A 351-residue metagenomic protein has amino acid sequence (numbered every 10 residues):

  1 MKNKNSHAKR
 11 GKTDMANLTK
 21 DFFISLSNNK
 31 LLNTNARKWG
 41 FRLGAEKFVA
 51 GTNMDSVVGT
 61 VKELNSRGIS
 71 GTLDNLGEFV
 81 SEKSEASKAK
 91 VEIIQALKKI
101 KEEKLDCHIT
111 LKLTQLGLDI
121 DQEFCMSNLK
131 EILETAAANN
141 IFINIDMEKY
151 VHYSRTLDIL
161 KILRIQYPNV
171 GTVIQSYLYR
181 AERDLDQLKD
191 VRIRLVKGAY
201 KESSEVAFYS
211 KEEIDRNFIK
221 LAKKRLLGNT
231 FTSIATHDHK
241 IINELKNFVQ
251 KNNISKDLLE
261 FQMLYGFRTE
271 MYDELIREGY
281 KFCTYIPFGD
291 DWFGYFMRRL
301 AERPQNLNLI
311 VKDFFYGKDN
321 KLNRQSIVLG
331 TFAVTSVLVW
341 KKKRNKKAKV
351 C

Functional and structural regions predicted by a protein language model:
K2-C351: Positively charged, amphipathic and often flexible ligand-engagement surfaces
